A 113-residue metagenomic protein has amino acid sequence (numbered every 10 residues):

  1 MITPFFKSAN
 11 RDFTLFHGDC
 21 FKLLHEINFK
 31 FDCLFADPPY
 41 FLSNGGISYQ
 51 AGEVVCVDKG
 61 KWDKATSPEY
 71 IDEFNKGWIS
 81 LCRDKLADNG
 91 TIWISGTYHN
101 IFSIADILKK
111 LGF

Functional and structural regions predicted by a protein language model:
M1-F113: S-adenosyl-L-methionine-dependent nucleic acid methyltransferase catalytic domains
